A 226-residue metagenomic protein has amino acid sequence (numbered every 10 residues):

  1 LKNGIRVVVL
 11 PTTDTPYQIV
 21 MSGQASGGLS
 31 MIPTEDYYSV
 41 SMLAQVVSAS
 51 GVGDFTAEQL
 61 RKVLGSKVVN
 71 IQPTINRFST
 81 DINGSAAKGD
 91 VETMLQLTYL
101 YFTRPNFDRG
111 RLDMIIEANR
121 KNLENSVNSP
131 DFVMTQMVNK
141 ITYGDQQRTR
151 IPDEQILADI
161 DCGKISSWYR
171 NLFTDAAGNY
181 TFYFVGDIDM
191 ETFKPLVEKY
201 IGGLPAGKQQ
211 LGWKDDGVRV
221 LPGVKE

Functional and structural regions predicted by a protein language model:
L1, Q59-G212: Charge-rich, well-structured scaffold segments of protease-associated domains
L1-S26, S30-T34, A176-E226: Proteolytic maturation boundary segments
G4, T15-L64, Q96: Active/ligand-binding-proximal structured segments within catalytic/core domains that scaffold catalytic residues
P11, T15, M31, E35-S39 (+4 more regions): Secondary-structure capping and boundary motifs in well-ordered enzyme cores
